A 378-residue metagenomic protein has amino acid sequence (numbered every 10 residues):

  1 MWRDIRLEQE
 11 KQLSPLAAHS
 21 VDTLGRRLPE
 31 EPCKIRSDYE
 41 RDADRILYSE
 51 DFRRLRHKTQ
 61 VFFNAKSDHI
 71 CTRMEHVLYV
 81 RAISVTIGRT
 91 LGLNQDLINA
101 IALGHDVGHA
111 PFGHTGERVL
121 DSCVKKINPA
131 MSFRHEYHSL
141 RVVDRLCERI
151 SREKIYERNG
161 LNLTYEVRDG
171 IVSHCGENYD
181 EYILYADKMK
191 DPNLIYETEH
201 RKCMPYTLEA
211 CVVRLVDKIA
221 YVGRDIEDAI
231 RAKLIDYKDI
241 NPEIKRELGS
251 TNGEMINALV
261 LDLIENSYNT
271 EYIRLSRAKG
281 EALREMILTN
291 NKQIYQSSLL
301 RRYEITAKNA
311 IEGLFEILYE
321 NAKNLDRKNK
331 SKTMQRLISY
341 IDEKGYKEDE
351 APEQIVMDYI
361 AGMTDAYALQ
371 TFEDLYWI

Functional and structural regions predicted by a protein language model:
M1-V77, R81-I87, G116, S132 (+1 more regions): Histidine-centered, transition-metal-coordinating active-site segments
V85-L97: Short pre-active-site segment immediately N-terminal to the catalytic Zn-binding motif
N94-N99, Y206-L208: Short hydrophobic "helix-edge" motifs at membrane interfaces and signal-peptide entry regions
I98-L103, R214: Short alpha-helical catalytic segment bearing the HExxH-like zincin motif of zinc-dependent metalloproteases
L103-V107, V124, L146: Acidic, glycine-rich active-site loops and adjacent beta-strand->loop/helix elements that engage anionic groups
G104-F112, A220: Short active-site segment of divalent metal-dependent hydrolases/proteases that encodes the spacing between
G113-K126: A glycine- and small-aliphatic-rich helix-loop capping segment at beta-alpha/alpha-beta transitions that lines
